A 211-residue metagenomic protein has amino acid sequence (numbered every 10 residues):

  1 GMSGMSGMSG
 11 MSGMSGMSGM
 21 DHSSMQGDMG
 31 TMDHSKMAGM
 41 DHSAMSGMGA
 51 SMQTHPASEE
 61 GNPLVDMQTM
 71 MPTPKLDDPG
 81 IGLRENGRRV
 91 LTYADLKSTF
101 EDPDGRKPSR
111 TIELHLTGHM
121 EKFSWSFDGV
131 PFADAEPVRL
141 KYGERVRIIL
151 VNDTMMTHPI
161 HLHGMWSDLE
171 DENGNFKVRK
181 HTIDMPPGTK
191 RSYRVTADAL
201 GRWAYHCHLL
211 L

Functional and structural regions predicted by a protein language model:
G1-L211: Copper-binding active sites and cupredoxin-like electron-transfer domains, recognizing His/Cys-rich ligand loops
